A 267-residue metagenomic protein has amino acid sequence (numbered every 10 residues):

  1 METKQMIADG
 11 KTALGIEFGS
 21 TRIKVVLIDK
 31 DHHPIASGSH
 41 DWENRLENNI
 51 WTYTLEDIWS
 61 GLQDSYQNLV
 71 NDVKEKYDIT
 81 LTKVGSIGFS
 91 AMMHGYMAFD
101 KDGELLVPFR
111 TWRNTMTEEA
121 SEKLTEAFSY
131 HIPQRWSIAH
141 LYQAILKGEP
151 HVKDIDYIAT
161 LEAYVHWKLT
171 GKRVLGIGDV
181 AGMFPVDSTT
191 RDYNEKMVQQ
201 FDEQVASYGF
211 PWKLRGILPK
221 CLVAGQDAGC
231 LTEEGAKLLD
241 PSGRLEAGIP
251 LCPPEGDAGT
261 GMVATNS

Functional and structural regions predicted by a protein language model:
M1-K11: Non-catalytic pre-domain segments flanking phosphatase-related domains
D9, S20-R22, A91-M93: Short, small/polar residue-rich loop motifs at catalytic or cofactor-binding pockets
A13-E56, E104-T111: Short glycine-rich, Thr/Ser-proximal phosphate-binding strand/loop in the N-terminal lobe of ATP-dependent enzymes
G38-I79, K123, S129: N-terminal phosphate-binding loop and adjacent alpha-helix
Q67-S267: Glycine-rich phosphate-binding/catalytic subdomain of phosphoryl-transfer and nucleotide/sugar-phosphate-processing
